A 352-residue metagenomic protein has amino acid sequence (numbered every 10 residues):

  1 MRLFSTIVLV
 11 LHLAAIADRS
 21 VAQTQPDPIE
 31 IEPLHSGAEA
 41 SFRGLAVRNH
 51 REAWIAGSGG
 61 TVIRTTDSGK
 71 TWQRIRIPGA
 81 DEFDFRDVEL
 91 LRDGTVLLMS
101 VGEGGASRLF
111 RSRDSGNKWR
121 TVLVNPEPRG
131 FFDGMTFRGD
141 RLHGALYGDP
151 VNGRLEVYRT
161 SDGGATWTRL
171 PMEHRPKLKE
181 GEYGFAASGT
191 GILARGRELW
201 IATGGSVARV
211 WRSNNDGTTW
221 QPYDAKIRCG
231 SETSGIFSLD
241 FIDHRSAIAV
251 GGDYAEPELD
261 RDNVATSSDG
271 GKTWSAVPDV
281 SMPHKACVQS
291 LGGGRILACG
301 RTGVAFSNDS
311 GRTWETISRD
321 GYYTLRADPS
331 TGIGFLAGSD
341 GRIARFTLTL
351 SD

Functional and structural regions predicted by a protein language model:
S5-A15: Bacterial N-terminal signal peptides
D18-V21: Sec/Tat signal peptide C-region and signal peptidase I cleavage site
Q23-D352: Residue-level hotspots at or immediately adjacent to binding/recognition sites across diverse folds
